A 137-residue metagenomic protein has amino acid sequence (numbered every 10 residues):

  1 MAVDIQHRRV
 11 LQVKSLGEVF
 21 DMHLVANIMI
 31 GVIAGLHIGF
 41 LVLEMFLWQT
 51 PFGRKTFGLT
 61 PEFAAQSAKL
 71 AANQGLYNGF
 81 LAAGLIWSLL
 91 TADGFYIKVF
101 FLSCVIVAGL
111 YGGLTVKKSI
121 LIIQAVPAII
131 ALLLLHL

Functional and structural regions predicted by a protein language model:
Q6-D21: Short, Lys/Arg-enriched N-terminal segments with co-localized hydrophobic residues within the first ~10-30 amino acids
V25-W48: N-terminal signal-anchor transmembrane alpha helix
M45-S67: Cytosolic, membrane-interface loops and tails of multi-pass inner-membrane proteins
A64-Y77: A loop-to-helix transmembrane entry motif
G75-I86: Core segments of transmembrane alpha-helices that mediate helix-helix packing or line hydrophobic substrate/ligand
I86-L110, L114-V126: Transmembrane helix-loop-helix
P127-L137: Small-residue-rich segments of transmembrane alpha-helices in multi-pass membrane proteins, especially helix faces
